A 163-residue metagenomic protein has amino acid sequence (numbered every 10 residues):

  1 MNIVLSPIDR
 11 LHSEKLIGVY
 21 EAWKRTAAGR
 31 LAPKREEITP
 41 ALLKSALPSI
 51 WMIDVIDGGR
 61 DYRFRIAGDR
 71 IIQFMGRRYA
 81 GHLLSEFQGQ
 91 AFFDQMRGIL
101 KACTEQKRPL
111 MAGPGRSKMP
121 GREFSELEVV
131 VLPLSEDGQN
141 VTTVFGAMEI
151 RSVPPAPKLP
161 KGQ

Functional and structural regions predicted by a protein language model:
M1-Q90, D94-Q163: Intrinsically disordered, low-complexity terminal regulatory regions
